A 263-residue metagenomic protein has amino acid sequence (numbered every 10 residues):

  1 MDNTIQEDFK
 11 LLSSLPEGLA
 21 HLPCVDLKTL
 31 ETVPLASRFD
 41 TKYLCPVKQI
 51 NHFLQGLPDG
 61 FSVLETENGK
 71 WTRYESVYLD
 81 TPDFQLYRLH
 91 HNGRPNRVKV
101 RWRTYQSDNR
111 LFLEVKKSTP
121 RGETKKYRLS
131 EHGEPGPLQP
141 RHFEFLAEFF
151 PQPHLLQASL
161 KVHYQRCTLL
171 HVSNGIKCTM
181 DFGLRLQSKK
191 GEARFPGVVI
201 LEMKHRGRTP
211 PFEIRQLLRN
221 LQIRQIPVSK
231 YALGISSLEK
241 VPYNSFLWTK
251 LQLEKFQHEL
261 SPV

Functional and structural regions predicted by a protein language model:
M1-V263: Phosphate-end processing signature that detects enzymes handling 5′-triphosphorylated RNA and polyphosphate
